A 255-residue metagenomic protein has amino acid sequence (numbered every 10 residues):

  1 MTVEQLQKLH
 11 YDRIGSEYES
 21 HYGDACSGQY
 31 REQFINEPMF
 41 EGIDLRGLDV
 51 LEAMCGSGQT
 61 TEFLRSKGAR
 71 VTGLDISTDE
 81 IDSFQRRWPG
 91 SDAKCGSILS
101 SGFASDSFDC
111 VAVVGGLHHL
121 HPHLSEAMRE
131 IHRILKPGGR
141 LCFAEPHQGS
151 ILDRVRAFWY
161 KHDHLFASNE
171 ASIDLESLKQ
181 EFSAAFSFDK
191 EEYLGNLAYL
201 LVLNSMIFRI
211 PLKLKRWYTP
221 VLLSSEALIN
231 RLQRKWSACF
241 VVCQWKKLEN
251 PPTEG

Functional and structural regions predicted by a protein language model:
M1-L45: Conserved class I S-adenosyl-L-methionine
A53, S57-S100: Class I SAM-dependent methyltransferase SAM/SAH-binding core
A112-V113: A conserved beta-strand element that flanks and buttresses the S-adenosyl-L-methionine
S125-P137: A short glycine-rich, Lys/Arg-flanked "PGG" loop and its adjoining helix->strand segment in the class I
C142-L165: Conserved class I S-adenosyl-L-methionine
R156, Y160, K190-G255: A C-terminal cap/extension of S-adenosyl-L-methionine-dependent methyltransferases that defines the acceptor-substrate
K161-S177: Acceptor-substrate binding/catalytic loop of class I
L178-G195: A SAM-dependent methyltransferase catalytic signature shared across enzymes that methylate proteins
